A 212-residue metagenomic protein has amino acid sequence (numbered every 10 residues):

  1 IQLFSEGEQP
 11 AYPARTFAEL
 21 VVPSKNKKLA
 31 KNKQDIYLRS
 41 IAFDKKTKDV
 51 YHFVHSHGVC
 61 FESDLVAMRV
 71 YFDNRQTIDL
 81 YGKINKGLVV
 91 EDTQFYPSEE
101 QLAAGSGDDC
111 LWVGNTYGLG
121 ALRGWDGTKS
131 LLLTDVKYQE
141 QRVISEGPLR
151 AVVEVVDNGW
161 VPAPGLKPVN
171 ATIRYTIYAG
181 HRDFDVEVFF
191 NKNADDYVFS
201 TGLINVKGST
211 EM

Functional and structural regions predicted by a protein language model:
Q2-E8, E154-D157: Short, hydrophobic/aromatic-enriched beta-strand segments in well-ordered soluble domains
S5-T134: Solvent-exposed N-terminal domain segments of exported/luminal and surface proteins
L38-D49, V156-G165, D185-E187: Gly/Pro-rich turn-and-neighbor structural signature
Y51-H55, C60-E62, S145-L149, K167 (+2 more regions): Solvent-exposed loop and beta-edge segments used for protein-protein assembly and interaction
F72-N74, D157-G159, F190, L203-N205: A mature extracytoplasmic/lumenal domain signature
A103-G180: Extended, loop-rich substrate-binding clefts of extracytoplasmic carbohydrate-active enzymes
A171, D183-M212: Acidic (Asp/Glu-rich), glycine- and aromatic
